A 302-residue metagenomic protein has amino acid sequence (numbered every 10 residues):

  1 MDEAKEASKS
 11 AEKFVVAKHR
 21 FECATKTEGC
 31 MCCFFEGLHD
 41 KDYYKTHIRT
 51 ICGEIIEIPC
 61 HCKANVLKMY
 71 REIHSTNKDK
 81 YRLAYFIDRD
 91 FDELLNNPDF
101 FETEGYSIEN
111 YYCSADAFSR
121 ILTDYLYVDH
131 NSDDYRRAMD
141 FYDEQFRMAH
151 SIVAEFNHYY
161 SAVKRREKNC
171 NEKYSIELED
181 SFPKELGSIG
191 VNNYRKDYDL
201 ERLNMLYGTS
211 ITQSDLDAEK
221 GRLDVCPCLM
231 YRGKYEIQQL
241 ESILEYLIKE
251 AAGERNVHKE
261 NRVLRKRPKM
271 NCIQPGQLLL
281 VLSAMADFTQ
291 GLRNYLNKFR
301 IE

Functional and structural regions predicted by a protein language model:
M1-E302: Acidic, divalent-metal-binding catalytic cores of TOPRIM and closely related two-metal-ion phosphodiester/pyrophosphate
